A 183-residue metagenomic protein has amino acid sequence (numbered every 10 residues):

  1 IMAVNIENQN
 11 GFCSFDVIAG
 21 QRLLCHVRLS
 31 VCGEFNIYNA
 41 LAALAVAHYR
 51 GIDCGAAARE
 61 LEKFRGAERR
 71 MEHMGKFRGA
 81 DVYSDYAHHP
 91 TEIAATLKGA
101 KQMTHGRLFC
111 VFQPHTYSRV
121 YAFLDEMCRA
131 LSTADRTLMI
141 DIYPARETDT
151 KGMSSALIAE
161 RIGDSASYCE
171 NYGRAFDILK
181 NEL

Functional and structural regions predicted by a protein language model:
Q9-G11, A19-R136: Nucleotide phosphate-binding/pyrophosphate-handling subdomain across enzymes that bind or process nucleotide phosphates
C128-L183: C-terminal helical cap/extension that packs against the catalytic core of soluble nucleotide-cofactor enzymes
